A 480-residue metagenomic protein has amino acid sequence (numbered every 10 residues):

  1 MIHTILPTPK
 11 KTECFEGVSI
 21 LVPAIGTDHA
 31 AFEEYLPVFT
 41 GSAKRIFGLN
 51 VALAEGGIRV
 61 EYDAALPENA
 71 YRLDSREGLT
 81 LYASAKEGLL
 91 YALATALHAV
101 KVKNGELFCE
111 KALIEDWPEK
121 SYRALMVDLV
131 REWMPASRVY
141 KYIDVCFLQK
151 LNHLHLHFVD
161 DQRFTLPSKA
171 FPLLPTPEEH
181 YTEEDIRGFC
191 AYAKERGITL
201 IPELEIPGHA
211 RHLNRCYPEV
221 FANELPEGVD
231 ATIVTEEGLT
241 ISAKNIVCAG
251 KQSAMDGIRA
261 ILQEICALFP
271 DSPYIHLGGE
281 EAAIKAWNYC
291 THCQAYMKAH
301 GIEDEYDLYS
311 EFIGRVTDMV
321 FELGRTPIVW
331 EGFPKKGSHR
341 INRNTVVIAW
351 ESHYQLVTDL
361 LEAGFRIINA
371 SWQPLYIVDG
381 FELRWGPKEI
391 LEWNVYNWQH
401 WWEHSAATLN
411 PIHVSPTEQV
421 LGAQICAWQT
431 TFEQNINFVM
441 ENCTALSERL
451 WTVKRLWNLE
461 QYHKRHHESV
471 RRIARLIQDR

Functional and structural regions predicted by a protein language model:
M1-E115, F321, T326-P334, I341 (+1 more regions): Acidic, contiguous N-terminal accessory segments
I2-T8, L66-H276, C290, R315 (+2 more regions): Feature activates predominantly on carbohydrate-active enzymes
E33-E34, E87-L90, W133-S137, H180 (+7 more regions): Soluble non-cytosolic domains of exported or imported proteins
S42, G188, Y192, R196 (+6 more regions): Alpha-helical structural signal in soluble globular domains
Y62-L66, K86-G88, E132, A254 (+5 more regions): Short, glycine-/Ser/Thr-/acidic-enriched flexible segments
W133-P135, D161-T165, P207-L213, A282-A286 (+4 more regions): Flexible loop/turn segments at secondary-structure boundaries
E236-G238, A243-T345, W350-D359: Active-site neighborhood of glycoside hydrolase catalytic domains
P327-P334, H339-T345, E351-R480: Flexible, acidic glycine-rich loops studded with aromatic residues
